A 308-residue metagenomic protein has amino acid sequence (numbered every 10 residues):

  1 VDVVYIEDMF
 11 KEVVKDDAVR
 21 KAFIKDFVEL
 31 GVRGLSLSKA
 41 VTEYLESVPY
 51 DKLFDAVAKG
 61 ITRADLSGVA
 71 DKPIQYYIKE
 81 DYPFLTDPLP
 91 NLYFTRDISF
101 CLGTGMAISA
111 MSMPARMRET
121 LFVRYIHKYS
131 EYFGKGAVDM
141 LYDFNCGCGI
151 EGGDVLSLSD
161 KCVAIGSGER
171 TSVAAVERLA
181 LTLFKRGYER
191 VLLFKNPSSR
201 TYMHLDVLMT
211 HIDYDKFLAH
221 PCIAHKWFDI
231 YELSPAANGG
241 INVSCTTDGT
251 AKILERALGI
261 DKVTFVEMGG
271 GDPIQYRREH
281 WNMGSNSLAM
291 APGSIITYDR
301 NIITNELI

Functional and structural regions predicted by a protein language model:
V1-L307: The feature marks the mature, well-folded catalytic cores of soluble enzymes
